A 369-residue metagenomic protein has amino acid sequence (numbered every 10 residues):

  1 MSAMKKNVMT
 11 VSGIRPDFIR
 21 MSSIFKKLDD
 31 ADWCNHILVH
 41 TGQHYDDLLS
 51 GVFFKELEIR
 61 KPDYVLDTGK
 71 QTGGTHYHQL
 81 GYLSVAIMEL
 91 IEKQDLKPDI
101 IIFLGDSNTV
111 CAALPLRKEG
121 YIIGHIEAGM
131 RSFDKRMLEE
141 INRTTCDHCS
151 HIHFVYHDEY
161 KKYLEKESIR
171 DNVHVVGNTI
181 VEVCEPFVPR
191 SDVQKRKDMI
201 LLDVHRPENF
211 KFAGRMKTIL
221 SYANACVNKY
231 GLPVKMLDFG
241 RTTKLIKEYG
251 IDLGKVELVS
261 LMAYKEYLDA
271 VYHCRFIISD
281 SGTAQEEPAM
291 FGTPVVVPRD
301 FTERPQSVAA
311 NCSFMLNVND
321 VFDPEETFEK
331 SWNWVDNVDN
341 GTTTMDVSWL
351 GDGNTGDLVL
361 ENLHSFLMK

Functional and structural regions predicted by a protein language model:
S2-P233, R241-K369: Nucleotide-activated sugar donor-binding and catalytic core shared by glycosyltransferases and related lipid-linked
D238: Conserved PLP-binding active-site segment in aminotransferase class I/II-type PLP enzymes
